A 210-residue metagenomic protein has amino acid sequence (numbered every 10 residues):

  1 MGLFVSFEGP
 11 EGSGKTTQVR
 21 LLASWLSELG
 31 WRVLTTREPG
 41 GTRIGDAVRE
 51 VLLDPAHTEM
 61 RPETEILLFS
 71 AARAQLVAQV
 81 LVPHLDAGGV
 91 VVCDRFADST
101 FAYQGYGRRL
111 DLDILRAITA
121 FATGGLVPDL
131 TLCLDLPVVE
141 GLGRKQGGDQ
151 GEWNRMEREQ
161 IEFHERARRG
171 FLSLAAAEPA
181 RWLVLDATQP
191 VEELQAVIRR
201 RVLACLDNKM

Functional and structural regions predicted by a protein language model:
M1-F4: Pre-Walker A (Motif I) flank of P-loop NTPase domains
F7: Hydrophobic anchor at the beta1->P-loop junction of P-loop NTPases
G12: Walker A (P-loop) phosphate-binding loop of P-loop NTPases
K15: Conserved lysine of the Walker
Q18: Hydrophobic positions on the alpha1 helix immediately C-terminal to the Walker A/P-loop
A23, V139-M210: NTP-dependent small-molecule kinase module
W31-T123, V197: ATP-dependent small-molecule kinase phosphotransfer cores that center on conserved nucleotide phosphate-binding segments
T100-R169: A glycine- and Lys/Arg-enriched "phosphate-lid" helix/loop adjacent to the NTP-binding pocket of small-molecule kinases
